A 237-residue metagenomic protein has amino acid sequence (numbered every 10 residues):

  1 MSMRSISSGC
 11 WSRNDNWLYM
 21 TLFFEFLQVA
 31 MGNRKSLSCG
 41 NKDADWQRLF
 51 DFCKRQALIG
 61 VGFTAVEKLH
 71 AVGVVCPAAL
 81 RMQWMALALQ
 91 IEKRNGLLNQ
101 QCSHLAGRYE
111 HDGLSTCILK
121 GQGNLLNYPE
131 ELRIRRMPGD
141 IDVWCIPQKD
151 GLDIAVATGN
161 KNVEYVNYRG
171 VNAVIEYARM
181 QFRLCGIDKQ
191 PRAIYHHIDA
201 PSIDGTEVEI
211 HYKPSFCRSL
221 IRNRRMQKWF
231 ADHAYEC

Functional and structural regions predicted by a protein language model:
S2-G139, C145-C237: Conserved NTP-donor binding/palm subdomain of two-metal-ion nucleotidyltransferases/polymerases, i.e., the charged
